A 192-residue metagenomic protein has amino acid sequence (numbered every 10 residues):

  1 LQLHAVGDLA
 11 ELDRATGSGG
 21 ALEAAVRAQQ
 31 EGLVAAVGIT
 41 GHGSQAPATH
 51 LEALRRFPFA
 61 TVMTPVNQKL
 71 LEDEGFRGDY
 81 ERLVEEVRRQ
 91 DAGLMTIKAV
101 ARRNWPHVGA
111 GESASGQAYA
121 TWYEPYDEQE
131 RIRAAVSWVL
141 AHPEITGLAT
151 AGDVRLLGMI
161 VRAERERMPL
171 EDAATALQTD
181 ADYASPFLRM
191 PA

Functional and structural regions predicted by a protein language model:
L3-A192: Beta/alpha (TIM)-barrel catalytic core signal, keyed to glycine-rich beta->alpha loops juxtaposed to Asp/Glu that bind
